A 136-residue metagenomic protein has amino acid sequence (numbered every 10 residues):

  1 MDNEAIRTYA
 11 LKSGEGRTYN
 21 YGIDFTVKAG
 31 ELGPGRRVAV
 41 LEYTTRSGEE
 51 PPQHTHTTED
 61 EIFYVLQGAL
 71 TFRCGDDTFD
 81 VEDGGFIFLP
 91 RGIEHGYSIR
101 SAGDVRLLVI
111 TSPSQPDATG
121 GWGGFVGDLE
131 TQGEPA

Functional and structural regions predicted by a protein language model:
M1-V38, G127, Q132, A136: A short, N-terminal "cap"/entry segment at the start of jelly-roll beta-barrel domains of the cupin/DSBH fold
Y9-K12, D76-E94: Short acidic-glycine-tyrosine-enriched beta hairpin
V27, L41-H56: Conserved short histidine dyad/triad with adjacent acidic residue
L32, E49, T57, A69-L70: Hydrophobic small-molecule pocket/channel-lining residues, especially in calycin-type beta-barrels
G33-P34, T58, A102-G103: Short strand-connecting beta-turns/loops that link adjacent beta-strands
Q53, F72-R73, L89, H95-S101 (+1 more regions): Short beta-strand His + acidic residue motifs that chelate non-heme Fe in jelly-roll/DSBH and cupin folds
T58-L70, G75: Glycine- and acidic-residue-biased ligand/ion/polar-headgroup-sensing regions
R100-A136: Double-stranded beta-helix
